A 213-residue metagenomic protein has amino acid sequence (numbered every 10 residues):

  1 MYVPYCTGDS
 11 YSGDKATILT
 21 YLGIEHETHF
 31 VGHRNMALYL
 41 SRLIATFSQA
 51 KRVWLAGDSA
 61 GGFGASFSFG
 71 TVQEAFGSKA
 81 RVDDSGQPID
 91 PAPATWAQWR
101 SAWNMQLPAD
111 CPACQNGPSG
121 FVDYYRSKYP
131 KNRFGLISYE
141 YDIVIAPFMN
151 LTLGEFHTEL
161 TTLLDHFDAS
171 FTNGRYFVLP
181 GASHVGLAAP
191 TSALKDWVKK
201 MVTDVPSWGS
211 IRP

Functional and structural regions predicted by a protein language model:
M1-P213: C-terminal His-loop and adjacent cap/lid subdomain of alpha/beta-hydrolase
